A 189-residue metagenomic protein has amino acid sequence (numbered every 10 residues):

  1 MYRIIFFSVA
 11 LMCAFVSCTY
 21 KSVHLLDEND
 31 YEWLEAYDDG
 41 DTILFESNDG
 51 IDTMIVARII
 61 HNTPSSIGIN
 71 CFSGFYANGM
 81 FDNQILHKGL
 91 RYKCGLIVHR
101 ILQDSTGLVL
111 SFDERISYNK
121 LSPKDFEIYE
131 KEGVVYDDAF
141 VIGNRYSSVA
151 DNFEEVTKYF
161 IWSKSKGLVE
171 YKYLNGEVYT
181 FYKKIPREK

Functional and structural regions predicted by a protein language model:
M1-I4: Positively charged n-region of N-terminal signal peptides that target proteins for export
L11-M12: Residue-level signal for mature regions of secreted extracellular proteins and peptides
F15-S17: C-terminal motif of bacterial Sec signal peptides marking the signal peptidase cleavage site
T19-K189: Conserved functional acidic sites
